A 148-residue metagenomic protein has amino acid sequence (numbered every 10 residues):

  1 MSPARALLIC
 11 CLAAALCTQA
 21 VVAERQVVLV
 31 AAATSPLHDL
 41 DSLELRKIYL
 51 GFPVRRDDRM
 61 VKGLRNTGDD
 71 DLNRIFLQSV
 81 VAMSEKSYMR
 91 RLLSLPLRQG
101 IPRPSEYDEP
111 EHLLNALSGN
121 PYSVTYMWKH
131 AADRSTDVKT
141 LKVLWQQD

Functional and structural regions predicted by a protein language model:
M1-P3: N-terminal secretory signal peptides that target proteins for export/translocation
L7-A15: Bacterial N-terminal signal peptides
C17-A20: N-terminal signal peptide c-region/cleavage motif recognized by signal peptidases
A23-D148: Flexible loop/hinge segments at secondary-structure junctions
